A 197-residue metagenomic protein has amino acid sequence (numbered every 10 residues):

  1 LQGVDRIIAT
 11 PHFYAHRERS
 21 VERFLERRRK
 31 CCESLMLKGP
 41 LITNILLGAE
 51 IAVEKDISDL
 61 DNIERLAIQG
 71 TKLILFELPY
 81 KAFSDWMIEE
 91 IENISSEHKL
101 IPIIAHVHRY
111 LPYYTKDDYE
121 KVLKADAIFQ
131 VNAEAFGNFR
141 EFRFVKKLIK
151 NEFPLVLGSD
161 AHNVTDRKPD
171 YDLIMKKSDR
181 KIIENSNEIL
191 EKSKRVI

Functional and structural regions predicted by a protein language model:
L1-I7, S34-K38: A short, N-terminal amphipathic alpha-helix
D5-H12, L46-G48: Short beta-strand segments at enzyme active-site cores
D5-R6, L100, L155: Short acidic/polar active-site loop segments enriched in Thr and Asp
I7-I8, F129, L157: Hydrophobic residues within beta-strands of alpha/beta enzymes
F13-R17, A52-E54, H108-Y113, F136-F139 (+1 more regions): Active-site environment of divalent metal-dependent phosphoester hydrolases
E18-Q130: Extended substrate/RNA-proximal surfaces in nucleic-acid metabolism proteins
F153-P169: Short acidic/histidine-rich active-site segments
Y171-I197: Mid-to-C-terminal alpha-helical segments outside catalytic/metal-binding sites
